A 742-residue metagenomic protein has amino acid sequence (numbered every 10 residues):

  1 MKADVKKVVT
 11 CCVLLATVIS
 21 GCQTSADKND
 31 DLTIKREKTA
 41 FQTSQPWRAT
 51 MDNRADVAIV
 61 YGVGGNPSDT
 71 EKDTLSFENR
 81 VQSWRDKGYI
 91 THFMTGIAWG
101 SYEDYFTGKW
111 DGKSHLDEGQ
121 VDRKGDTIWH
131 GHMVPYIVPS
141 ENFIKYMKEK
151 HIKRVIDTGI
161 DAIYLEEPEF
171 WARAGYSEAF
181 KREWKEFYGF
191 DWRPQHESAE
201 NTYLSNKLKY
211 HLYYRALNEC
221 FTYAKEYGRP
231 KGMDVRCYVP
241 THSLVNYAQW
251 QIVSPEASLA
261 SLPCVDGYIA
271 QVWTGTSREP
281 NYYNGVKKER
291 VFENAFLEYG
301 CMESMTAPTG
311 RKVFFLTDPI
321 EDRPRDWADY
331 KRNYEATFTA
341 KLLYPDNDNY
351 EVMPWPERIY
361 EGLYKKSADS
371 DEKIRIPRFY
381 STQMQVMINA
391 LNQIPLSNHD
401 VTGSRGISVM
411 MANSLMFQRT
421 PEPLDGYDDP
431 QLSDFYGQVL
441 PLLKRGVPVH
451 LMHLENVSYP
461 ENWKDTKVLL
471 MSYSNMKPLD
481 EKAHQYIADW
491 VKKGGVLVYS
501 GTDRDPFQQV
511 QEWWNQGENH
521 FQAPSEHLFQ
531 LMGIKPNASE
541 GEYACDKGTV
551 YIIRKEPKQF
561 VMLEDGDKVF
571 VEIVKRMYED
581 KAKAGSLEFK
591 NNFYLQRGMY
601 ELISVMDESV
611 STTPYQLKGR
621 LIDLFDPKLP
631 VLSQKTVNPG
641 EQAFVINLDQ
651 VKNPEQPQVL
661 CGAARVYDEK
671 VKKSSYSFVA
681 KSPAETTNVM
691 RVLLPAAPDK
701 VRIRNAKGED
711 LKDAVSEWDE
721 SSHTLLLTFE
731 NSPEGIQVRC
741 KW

Functional and structural regions predicted by a protein language model:
T33-T43, H92-G96, Y164-P168, Y203-I252 (+4 more regions): Aromatic-lined carbohydrate-recognition surfaces of secreted/lumenal glycan-active proteins
K35-S83, K87, K153-A162, S261-Y268 (+2 more regions): Catalytic domains of carbohydrate-active enzymes, especially glycoside hydrolases
P46, A58, S76-H130, D161-A172 (+2 more regions): Glycine-rich, aromatic-flanked loop segments that form ligand/cofactor-binding clefts across common enzyme folds
T50-R54, Y61-G62, E166, G228 (+5 more regions): Hydrophobic targeting/anchoring helices
D52, D429-N515, F560, V610-S611 (+1 more regions): Helical hinge/lid and interdomain linker segments adjacent to catalytic or ligand-binding clefts that mediate domain
I59-K72, I128-Y146, S198-A216, S243 (+4 more regions): The substrate-binding groove and active-site-proximal loops of carbohydrate-active enzymes, especially glycoside
F93-T158, W192-Y210, N218: Active-site-adjacent "subsite" loops/lids of carbohydrate-active enzymes
K477-S675, V679-K681, M690-L693: A conserved amphipathic helix/loop scaffold that creates a polar/acidic microenvironment used either to coordinate
